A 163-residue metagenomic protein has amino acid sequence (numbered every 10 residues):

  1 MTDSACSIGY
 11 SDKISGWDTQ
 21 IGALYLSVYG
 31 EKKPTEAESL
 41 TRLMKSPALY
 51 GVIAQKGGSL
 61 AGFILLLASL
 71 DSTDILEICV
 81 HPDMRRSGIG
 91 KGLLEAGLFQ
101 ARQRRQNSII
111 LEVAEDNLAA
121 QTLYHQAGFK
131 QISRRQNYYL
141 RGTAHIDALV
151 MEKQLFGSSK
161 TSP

Functional and structural regions predicted by a protein language model:
D3-D83, L94-Q100, R104, N137 (+1 more regions): Acetyl-CoA-dependent GNAT
K45, A120, T143-A144: Short Asp/Glu-rich motifs
I78-E95, R104, S108, E115-T122 (+2 more regions): Conserved glycine-rich acetyl-CoA-binding loop
I110-E112, H125, K130-V150: Conserved catalytic-core motifs of GNAT/GCN5-like acyltransferases
